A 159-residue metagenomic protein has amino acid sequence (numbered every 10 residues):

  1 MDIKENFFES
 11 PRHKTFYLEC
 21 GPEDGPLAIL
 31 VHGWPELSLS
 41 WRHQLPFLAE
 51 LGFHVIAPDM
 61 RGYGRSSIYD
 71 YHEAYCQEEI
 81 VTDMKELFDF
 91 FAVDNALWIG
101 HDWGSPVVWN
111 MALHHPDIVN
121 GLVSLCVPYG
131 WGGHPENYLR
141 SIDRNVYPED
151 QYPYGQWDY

Functional and structural regions predicted by a protein language model:
D2, K14-T15, L27, Y63-I99 (+1 more regions): Flexible "cap/lid" subdomain of the alpha/beta-hydrolase fold that forms the substrate-access gate
D2-I3, L37: A short helix-loop-beta-strand connector motif used in the catalytic cores of GNAT acetyltransferases and, in some
K4-S10: Short acidic-hydrophobic surface loop/beta-edge motif
S10-C20: A short loop-to-beta-strand scaffold at the N-terminal edge of the catalytic core in hydrolase folds
P11, E23-D24, L51, A92-D94: Residue-level preference for short coil/turn positions at secondary-structure junctions
L18-I68, L87: Conserved HGGG/HGGXW glycine-rich cap/lid loop of the alpha/beta-hydrolase fold
